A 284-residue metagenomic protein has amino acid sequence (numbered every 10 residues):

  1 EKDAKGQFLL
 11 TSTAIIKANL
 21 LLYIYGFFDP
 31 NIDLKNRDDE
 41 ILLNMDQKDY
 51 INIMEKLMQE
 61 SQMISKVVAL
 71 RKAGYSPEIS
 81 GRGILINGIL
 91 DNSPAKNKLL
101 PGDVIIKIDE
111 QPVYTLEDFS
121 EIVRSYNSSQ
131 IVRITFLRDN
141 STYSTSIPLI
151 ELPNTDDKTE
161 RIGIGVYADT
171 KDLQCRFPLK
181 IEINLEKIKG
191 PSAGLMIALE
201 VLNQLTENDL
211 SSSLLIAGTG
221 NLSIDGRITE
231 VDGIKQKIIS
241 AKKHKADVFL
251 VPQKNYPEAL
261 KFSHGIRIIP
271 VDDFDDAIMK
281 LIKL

Functional and structural regions predicted by a protein language model:
E1-M45: N-terminal intrinsically disordered, low-complexity, charge/repeat-rich segments that act as generic
T11, K48-E60, D91, K107-D109 (+3 more regions): Second-shell loop/turn segments in exported
E60, K66-K107, Q111-Y114, R227-D232 (+1 more regions): PDZ/PDZ-like domain segments forming the peptide/carboxylate-binding groove, activating on the N-terminal beta-strands
L70, A95, G102-I105, D109 (+6 more regions): Terminal peptide-recognition signature
K107-T135, Y256-P257: PDZ domains, with a preference for the canonical peptide-binding region formed by the helix
E121-G165, F262-D276, K280-K283: PDZ-domain C-terminal substructure recognizer with occasional recognition of PDZ-binding tails
R138-E200: C-terminal, low-ordered peptide segments at domain boundaries
Q204, D209, I216, I224-F249 (+1 more regions): Glycine- and Gly-Pro-enriched alpha-helical subdomains that act as flexible, kink-prone "lid/hinge" or packing modules
